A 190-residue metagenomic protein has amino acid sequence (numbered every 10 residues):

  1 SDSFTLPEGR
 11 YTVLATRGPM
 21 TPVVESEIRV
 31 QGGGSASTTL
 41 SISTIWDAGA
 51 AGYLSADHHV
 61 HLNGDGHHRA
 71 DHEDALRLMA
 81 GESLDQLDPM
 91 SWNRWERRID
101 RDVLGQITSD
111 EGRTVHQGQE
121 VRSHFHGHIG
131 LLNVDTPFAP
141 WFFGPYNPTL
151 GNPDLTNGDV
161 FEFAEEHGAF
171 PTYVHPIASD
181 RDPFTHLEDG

Functional and structural regions predicted by a protein language model:
S1-G190: Extended, charged catalytic domains and RNA/DNA-binding interfaces, predominantly in divalent-metal-using enzymes
